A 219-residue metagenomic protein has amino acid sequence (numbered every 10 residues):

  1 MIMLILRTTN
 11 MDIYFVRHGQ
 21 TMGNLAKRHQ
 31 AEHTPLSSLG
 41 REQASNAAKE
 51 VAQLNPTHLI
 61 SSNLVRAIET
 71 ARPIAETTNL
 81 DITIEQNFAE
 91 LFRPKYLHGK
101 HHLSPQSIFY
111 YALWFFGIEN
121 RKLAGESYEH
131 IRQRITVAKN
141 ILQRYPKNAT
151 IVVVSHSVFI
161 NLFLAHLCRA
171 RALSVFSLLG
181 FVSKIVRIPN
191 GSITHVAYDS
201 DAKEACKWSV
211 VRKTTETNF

Functional and structural regions predicted by a protein language model:
M1-P56, R72, T77, K203-F219: An N-terminal RHG(E/S)-centered segment typical of histidine phosphatases
I2-N10, I84, E90-H102, A165-F219: Acidic, low-complexity terminal tails and accessory targeting/binding regions of phosphate-metabolizing enzymes
I13, A149-S157: Generic beta-sheet signal
A48-E119: Phosphate-coordination/substrate-recognition cap region in phosphate-metabolizing enzymes
Q53-N55, R144-A149: Glycine-rich phosphate-binding loop signature in dinucleotide/nucleotide-binding domains
S61-S62, Q133, V154-S155: Short beta-strand scaffold positions
N120-K147: Internal catalytic-core helix/loop-beta-alpha segment that presents or stabilizes conserved functional determinants
